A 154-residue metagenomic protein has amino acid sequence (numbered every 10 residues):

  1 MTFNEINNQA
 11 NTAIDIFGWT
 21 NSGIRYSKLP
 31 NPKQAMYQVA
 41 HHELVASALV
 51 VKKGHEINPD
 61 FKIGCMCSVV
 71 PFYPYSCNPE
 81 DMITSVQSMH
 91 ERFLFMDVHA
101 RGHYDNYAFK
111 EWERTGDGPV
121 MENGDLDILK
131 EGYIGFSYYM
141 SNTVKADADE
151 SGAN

Functional and structural regions predicted by a protein language model:
M1-N154: Active-site region of glycoside hydrolase catalytic domains
